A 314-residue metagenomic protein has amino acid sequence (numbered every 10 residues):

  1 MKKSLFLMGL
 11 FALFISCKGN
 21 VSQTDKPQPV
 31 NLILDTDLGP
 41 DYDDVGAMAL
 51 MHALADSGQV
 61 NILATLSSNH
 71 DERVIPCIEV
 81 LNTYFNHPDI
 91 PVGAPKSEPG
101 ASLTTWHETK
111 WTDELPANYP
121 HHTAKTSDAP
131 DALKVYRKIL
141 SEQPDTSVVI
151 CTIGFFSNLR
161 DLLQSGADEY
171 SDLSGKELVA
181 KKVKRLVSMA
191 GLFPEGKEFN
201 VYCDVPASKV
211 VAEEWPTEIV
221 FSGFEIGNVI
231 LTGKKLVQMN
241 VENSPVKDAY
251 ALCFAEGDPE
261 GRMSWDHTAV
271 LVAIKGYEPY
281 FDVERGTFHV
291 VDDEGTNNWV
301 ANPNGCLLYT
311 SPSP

Functional and structural regions predicted by a protein language model:
M1-P27: Bacterial Sec-dependent N-terminal signal peptides
D25-L32, L50-V60, V201-P314: Conformational coupling and interaction surfaces
P27-E79, H121-V229: Active-site histidine-anchored catalytic micro-motif
V80-T83, P314: Alpha-helical substrate-recognition element adjacent to the catalytic core
T83-D89: Short, structured active-site "lid" loops
I90-Y119: Surface-exposed loop and adjacent secondary-structure segments within mature catalytic domains
L103-W106, L162-Q164, G233-K234: Short acidic, glycine/serine/threonine-rich loops at helix termini
